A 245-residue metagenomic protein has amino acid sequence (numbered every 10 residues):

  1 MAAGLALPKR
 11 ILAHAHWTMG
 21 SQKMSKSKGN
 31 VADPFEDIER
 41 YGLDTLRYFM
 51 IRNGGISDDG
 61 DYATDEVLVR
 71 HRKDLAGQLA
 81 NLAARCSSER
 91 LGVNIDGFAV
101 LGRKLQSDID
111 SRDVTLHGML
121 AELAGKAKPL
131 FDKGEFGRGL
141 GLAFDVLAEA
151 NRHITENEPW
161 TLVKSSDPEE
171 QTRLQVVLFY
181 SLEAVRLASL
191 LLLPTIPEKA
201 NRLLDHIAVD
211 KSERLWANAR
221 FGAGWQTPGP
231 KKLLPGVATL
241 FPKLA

Functional and structural regions predicted by a protein language model:
M1, R47-N53, R186-L190: Short, hydrophobic/amphipathic alpha-helical patches that form generic packing surfaces within helical domains
M1-K9, K133, T195: Secondary-structure transition/capping motifs at alpha-helix termini and the adjoining loop/turn into the next element
R10-A13, L204-H206: Beta-strand segments within the central parallel beta-sheet cores of soluble alpha/beta enzyme folds
A15-I109, D210-P228, K232: Catalytic adenosine-cofactor/nucleotide-binding cores of aminoacyl-tRNA synthetases and other
N30, G60, M119-L123, A184: N-terminal alpha-helical segment
D37-I38, V67-Q78, R112-L120, D132-L142 (+1 more regions): Secondary-structure capping and boundary motifs in well-ordered enzyme cores
G60, P129, G134-E135, F144-A245: Basic, alpha-helical terminal appendages of large translation-related enzymes
A83-A127, L147, N151-E170: Conserved, charged catalytic cores of large soluble enzymes
